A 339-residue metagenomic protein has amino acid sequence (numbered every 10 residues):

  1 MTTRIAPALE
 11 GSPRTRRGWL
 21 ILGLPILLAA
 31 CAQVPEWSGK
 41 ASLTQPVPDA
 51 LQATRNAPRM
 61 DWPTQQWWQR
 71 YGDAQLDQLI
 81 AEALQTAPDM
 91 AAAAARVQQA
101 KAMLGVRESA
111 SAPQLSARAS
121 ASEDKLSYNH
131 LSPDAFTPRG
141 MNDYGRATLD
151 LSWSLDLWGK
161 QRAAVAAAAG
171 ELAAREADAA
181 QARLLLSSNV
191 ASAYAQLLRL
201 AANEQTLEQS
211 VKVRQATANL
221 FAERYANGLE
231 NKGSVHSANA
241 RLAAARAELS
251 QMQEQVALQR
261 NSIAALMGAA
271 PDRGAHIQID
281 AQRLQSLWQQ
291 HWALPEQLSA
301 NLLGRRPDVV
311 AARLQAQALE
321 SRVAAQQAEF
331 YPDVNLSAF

Functional and structural regions predicted by a protein language model:
T2-L9, T15-L24, L28-Q85, G145 (+2 more regions): Terminal intrinsically disordered/low-complexity segments used for targeting and assembly
C31-A50, E82-D156, S188, R260-A275 (+2 more regions): A small-residue-enriched
M60-Q66, A135-P138, A202-L207: A ubiquitous short alpha-helical element
W67-Q69, A91, A180: N-terminal plug
L157-A166: Short, polar/flexible loop-turn hinges at active-site or ligand-entry regions and domain interfaces
Q161, G170, A177-L298: Periplasmic alpha-helical coiled-coil/stalk elements that build and connect Gram-negative outer-membrane
